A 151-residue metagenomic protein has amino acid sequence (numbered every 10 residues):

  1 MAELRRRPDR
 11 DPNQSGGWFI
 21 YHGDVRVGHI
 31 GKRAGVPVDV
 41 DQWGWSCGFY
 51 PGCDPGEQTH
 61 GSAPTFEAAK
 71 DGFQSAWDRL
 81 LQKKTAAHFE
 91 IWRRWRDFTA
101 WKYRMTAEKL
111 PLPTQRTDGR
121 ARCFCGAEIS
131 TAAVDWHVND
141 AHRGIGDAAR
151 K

Functional and structural regions predicted by a protein language model:
M1-Q42, K70-D71, A86, D97-R120 (+1 more regions): Short N-terminal "domain-start" leader segments that mark the transition from disordered tails or signal peptides into
H22, C47-P51, C125: Short acidic, glycine-rich loop/turn motifs
K32-T59: Short aromatic-glycine-(Arg/Gly/Cys) micro-motifs in beta-strand/loop hairpins
P64-L81: A short, charged, amphipathic alpha-helix used as a generic interaction element across diverse proteins
T85-R93: Short, flexible loop/turn segments with low-complexity composition
R120-G126: Short cysteine-rich clusters marking metal-coordination/redox-active sites
S130-W136: Short Cys/His-rich "knuckle" micro-motifs
W136-A148: Short cysteine/histidine-rich metal-coordination sites, predominantly Zn2+-binding motifs
